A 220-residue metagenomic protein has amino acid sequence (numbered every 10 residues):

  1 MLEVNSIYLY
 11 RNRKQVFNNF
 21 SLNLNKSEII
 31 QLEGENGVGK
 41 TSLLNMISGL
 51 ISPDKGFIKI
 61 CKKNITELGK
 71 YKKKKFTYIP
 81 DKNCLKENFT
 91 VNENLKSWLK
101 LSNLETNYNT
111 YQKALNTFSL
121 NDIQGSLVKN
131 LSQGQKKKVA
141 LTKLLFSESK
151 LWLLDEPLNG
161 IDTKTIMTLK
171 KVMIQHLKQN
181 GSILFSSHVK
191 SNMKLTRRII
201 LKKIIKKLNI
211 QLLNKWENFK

Functional and structural regions predicted by a protein language model:
L2, F17-N19: Conserved structural motif at the start of ABC-family nucleotide-binding domains
S48: Helix-to-loop junction immediately C-terminal to a conserved catalytic motif
G56-K74: Conserved ABC transporter NBD signature motif
K82, E87-N103: Q-loop/switch helix immediately C-terminal to the Walker
K96, Y108-I123: Conserved ABC ATPase "signature" region
L127-G134: Conserved ABC ATPase signature
W152-E156: Catalytic Walker B motif of ABC-type/P-loop ATPase nucleotide-binding domains
